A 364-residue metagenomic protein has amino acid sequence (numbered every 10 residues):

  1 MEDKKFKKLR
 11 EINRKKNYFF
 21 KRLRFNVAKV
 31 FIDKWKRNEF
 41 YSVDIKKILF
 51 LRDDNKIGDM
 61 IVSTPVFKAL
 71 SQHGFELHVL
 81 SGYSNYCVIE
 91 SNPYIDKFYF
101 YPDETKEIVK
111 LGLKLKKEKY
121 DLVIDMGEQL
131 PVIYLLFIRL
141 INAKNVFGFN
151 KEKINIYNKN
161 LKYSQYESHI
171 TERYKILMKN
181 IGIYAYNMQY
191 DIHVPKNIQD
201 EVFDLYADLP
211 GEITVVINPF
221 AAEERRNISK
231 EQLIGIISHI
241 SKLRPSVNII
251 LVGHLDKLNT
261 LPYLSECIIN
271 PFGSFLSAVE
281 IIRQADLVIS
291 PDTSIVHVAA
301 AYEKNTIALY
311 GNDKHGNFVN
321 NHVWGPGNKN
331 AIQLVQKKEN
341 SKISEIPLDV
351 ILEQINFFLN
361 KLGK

Functional and structural regions predicted by a protein language model:
E2-I45: Positively charged, low-complexity intrinsically disordered leader regions
E2-R10, E76-I108, E266-C267, K329-Q336: Conserved nucleotide-sugar phosphate-binding/catalytic loop shared by glycosyltransferases and other
E2-R10, Y99-D191, N218-P219, E223 (+2 more regions): Conserved nucleotide-diphosphate donor binding/catalytic pocket of glycan-assembly enzymes
D3-K5, F149, A300-K364: Nucleotide-sugar donor-binding patch of glycosyltransferase catalytic domains
K47-D53, H193, N197-L258, N312-K314: Active-site donor-nucleotide binding/catalytic segment of nucleotide-sugar enzymes
M60-L70, S84-N85, I236: Short amphipathic alpha-helix
E76-Y83, G148, I250-G253: Short internal beta-strands
V109, K230-N312: Donor-binding and catalytic core of enzymes assembling or modifying cell-surface/extracellular glycoconjugates
